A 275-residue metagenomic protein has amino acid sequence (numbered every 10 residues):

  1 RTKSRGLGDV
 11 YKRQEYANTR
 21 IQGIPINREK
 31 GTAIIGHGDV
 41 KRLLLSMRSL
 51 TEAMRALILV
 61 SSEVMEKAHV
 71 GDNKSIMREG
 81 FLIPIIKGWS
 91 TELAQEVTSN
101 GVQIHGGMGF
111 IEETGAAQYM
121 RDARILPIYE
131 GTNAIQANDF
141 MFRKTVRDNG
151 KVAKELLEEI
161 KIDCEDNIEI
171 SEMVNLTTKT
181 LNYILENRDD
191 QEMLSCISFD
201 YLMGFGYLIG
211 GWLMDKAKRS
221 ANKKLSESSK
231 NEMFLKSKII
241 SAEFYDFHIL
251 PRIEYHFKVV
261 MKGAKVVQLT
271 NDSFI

Functional and structural regions predicted by a protein language model:
R1-Y11: Single conserved hydrophobic/aromatic residue that forms the stacking wall/gate of nucleotide- or nucleobase-binding
R5, M47-I58, S90-V97, E130 (+4 more regions): Alpha-helical transition-metal enzyme core signature, strongest for iron centers
K12-R48, E63-G80, I162-I168, N182-F199 (+1 more regions): Glycine-rich cofactor-pocket loops
I21, P25, A56-E66, V102-H105 (+3 more regions): Structured alpha-helical bundle/scaffold domains in large eukaryotic membrane-trafficking regulators
K30-N73, I111-I135, D139-R147: Acidic/histidine-rich catalytic neighborhood
L45-R48, P84, T91, S171: Short amphipathic alpha-helical segments with heptad-repeat character
G80-L156, F244-L269: Alpha-helix capping/hinge segments and adjacent helical runs
R147, D163-I275: C-terminal amphipathic alpha-helical interaction region
